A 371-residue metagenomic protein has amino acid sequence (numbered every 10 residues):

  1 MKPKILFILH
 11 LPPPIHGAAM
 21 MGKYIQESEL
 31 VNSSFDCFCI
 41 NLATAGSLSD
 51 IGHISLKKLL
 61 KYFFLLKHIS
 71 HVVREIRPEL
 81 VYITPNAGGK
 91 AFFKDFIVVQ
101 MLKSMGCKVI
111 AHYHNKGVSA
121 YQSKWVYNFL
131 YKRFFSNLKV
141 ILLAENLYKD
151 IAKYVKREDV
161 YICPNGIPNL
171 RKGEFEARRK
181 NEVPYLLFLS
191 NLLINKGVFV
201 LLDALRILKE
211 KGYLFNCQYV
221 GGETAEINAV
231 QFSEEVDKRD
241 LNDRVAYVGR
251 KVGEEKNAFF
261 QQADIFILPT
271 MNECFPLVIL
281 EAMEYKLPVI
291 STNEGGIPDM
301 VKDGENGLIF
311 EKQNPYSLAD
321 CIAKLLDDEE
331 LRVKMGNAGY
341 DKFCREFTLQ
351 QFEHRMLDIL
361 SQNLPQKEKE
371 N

Functional and structural regions predicted by a protein language model:
L6-I8, A177-L205, C217-E223: Conserved donor-binding/catalytic core segment of Leloir-type glycosyltransferases
I40-A45, L189, N216-Q231, G249-R250: Glycosyltransferase donor-sugar binding loop
K132-E174, L189: Donor nucleotide-sugar binding/catalytic pocket of nucleotide-sugar-dependent glycosyltransferases
V230-K251: Nucleotide-activated donor-binding/catalytic signature segment of Leloir-type glycosyltransferases, i.e., the conserved
M271: Aromatic "clamp/platform" in nucleotide-sugar-dependent glycosyltransferases that forms part of the donor/acceptor
P288-S291: Short hydrophobic beta-strand element within catalytic cores of glycosyltransferases and related nucleotide-activated
D303-G304, L308-P315, K324-E330: Conserved acidic donor-binding segment of nucleotide-sugar-dependent glycosyltransferases
S317, K324, L331-R345, F352-R355: A short, well-ordered alpha-helix in the C-terminal region of glycosyltransferases
